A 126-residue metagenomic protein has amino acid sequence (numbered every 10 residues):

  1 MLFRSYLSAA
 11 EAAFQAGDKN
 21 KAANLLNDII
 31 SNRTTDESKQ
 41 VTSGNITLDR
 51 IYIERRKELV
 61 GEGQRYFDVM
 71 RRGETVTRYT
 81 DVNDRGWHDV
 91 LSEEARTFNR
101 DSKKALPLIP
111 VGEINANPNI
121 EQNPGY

Functional and structural regions predicted by a protein language model:
M1-Y126: Acidic/polar-rich alpha-helix caps and helix-coil junctions
